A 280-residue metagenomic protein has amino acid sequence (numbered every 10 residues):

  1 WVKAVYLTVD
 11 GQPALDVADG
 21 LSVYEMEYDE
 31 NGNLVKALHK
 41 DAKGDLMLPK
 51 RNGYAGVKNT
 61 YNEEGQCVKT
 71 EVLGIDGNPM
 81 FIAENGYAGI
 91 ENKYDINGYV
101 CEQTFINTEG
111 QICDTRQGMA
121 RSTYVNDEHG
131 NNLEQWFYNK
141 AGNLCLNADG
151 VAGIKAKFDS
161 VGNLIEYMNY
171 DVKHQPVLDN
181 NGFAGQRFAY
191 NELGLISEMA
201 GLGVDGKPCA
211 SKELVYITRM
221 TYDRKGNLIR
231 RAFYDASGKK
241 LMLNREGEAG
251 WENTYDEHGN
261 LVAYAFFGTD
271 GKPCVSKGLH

Functional and structural regions predicted by a protein language model:
W1-H280: Buried hydrophobic residues that stabilize the cores of well-folded domains
